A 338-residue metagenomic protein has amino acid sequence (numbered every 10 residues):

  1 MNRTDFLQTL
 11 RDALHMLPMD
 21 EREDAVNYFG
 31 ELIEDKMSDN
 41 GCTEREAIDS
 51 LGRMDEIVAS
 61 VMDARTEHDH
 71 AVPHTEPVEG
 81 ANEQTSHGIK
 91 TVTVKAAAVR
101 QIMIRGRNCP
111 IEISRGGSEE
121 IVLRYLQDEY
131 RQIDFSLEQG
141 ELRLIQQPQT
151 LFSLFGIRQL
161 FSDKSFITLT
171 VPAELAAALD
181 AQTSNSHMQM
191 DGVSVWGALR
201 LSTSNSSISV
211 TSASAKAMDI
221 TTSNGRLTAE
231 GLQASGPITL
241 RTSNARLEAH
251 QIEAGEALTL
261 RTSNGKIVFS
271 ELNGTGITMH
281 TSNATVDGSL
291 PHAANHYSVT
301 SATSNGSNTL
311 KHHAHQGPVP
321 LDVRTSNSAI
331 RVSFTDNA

Functional and structural regions predicted by a protein language model:
N2-E21: Amphipathic, heptad-repeat alpha-helical segments
R11-H15, E34, E44-I48: Amphipathic alpha-helical segments within well-ordered protein domains
E21-Y28, I57: Residue-level detector of well-ordered alpha-helical segments, enriched for hydrophobic/aromatic packing positions
V26-S38: Amphipathic alpha-helical segments that form the core helices of the histone-fold
M37-P77: Short, charged early-sequence alpha-helical segments and their helix-coil boundaries
H74-I145, K164-Q182, H187-R200, S207 (+2 more regions): Short linear S-[DN]-x-LW-Φ motif typified by the pepsin-like aspartic protease active-site region
Q147, T211-S212, M218-T221, L227-A338: Short, surface-exposed interaction patches in beta-rich subdomains that mediate adhesion/assembly near membranes
L154-R158, S298: Acidic/polar low-complexity surface segments
